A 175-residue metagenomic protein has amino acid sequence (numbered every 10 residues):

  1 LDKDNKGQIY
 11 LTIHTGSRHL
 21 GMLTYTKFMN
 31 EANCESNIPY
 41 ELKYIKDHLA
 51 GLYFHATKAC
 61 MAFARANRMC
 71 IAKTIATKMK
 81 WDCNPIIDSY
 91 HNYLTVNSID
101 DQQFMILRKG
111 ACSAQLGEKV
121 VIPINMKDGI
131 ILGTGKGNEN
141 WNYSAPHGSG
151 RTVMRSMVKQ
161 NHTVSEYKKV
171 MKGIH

Functional and structural regions predicted by a protein language model:
D2-H175: Domain-length cofactor-binding catalytic modules of enzymes
